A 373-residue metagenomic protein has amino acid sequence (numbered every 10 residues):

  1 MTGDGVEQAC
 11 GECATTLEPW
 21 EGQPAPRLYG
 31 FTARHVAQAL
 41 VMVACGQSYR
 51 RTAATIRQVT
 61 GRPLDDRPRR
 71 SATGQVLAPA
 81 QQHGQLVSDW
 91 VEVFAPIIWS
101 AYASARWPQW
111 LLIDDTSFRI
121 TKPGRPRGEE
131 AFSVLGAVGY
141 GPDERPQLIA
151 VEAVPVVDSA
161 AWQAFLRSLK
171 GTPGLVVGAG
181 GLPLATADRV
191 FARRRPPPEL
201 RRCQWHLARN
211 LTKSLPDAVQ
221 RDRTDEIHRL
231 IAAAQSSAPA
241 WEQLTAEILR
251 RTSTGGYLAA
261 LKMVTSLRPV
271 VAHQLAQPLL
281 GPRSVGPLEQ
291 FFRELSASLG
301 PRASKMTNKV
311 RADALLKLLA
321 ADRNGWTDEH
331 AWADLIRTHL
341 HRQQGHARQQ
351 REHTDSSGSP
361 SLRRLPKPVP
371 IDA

Functional and structural regions predicted by a protein language model:
M1-M42: Basic, short loop/linker segments at the boundary and entry of helix-turn-helix/winged-helix-like folds
Q8-A9, T15-P19, R62-G178, P183 (+3 more regions): RNase H-like nuclease fold core
E18-E21, R51, I120-K122, A185-A187 (+3 more regions): Short helix/loop capping segments that flank catalytic or ligand/cofactor-binding pockets
H35, G171-G174, G181-T186, D225-A373: Acidic/histidine-rich catalytic cores and adjacent linkers of DNA breakage/strand-transfer/modification proteins
L40-Q47, G281-R283: Short basic-aromatic helix/loop recognition motifs at nucleic-acid and histone-peptide binding interfaces
C45-Q58, L184, W241-L244: Short, charged amphipathic recognition helices of the HTH superfamily and cognate SANT/SANTA-like modules
V176-L182, T186-I227, E289: Conserved beta-strand -> loop -> alpha-helix junction used to position metal-binding or nucleic-acid-contacting
